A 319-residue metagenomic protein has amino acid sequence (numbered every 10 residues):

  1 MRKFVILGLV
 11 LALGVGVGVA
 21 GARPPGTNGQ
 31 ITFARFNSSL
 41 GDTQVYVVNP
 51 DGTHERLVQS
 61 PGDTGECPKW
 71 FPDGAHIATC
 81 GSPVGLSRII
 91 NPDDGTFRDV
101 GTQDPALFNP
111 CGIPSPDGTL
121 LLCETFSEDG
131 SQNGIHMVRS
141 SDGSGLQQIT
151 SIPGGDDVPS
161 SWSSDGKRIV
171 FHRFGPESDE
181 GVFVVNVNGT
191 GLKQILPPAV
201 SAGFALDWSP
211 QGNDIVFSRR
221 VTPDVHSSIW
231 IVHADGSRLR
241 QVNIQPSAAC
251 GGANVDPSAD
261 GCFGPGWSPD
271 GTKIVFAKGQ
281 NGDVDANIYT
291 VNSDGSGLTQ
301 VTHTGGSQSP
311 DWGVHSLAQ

Functional and structural regions predicted by a protein language model:
M1-F4: Positively charged n-region of N-terminal signal peptides that target proteins for export
I6-V15: Hydrophobic helical h-region of N-terminal Sec-dependent signal peptides in bacterial secretory/periplasmic proteins
G14-Q319: Sequence signature of WD/YWTD-type beta-propeller architectures
